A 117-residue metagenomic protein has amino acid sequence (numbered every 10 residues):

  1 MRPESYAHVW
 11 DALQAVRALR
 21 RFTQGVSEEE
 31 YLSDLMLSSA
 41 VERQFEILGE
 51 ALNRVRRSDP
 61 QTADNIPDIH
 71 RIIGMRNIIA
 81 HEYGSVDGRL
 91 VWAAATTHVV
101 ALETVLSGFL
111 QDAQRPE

Functional and structural regions predicted by a protein language model:
M1-E117: Solvent-exposed interaction patches of small proteins and small membrane subunits
